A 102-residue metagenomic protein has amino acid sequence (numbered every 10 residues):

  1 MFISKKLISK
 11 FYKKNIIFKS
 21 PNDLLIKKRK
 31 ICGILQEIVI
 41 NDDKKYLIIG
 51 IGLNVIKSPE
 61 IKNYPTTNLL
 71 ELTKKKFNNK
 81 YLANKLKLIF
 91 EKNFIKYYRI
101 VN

Functional and structural regions predicted by a protein language model:
M1-I16, I26-N102: Long, positively charged amphipathic alpha-helical accessory segments at protein N-termini or as interdomain linkers
F18-S20: Short loop/edge segments at beta-strand edges and connector loops that shape dinucleotide/nucleotide cofactor-binding
